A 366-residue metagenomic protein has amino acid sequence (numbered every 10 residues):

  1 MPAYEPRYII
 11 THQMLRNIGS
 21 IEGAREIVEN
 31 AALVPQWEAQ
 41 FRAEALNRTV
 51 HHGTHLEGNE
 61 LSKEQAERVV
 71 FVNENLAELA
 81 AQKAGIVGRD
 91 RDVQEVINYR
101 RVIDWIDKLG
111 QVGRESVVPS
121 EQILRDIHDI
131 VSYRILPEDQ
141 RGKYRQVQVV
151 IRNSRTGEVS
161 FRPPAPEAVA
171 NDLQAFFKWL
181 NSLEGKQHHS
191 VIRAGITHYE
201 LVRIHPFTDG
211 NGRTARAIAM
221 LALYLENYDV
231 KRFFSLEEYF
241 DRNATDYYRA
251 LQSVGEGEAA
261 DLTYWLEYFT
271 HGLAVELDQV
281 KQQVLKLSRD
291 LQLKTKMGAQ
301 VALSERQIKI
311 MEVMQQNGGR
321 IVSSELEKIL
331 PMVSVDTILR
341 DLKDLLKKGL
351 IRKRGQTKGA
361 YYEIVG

Functional and structural regions predicted by a protein language model:
M1-G366: FIC/Doc superfamily catalytic core
